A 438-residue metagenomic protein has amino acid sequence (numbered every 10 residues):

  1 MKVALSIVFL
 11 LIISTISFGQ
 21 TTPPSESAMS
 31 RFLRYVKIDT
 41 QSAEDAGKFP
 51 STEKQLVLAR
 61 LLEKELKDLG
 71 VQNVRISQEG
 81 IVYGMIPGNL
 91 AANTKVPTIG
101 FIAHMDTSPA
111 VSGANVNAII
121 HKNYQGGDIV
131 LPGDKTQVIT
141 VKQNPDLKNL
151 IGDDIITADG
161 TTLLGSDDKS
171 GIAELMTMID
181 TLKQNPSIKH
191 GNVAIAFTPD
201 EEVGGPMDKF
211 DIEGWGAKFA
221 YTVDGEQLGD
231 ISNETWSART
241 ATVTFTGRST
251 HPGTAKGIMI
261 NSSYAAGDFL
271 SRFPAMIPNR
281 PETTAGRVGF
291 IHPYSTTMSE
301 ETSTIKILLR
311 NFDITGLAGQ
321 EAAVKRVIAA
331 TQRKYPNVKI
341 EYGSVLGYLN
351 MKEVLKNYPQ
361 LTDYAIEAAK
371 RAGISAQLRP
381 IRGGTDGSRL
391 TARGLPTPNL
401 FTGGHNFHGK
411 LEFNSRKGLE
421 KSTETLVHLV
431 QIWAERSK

Functional and structural regions predicted by a protein language model:
S6-T15: Bacterial N-terminal signal peptides
S17-T21: Boundary at the C-terminal end of the N-terminal hydrophobic targeting segment
S25-E53, I156-T157, S249, Y348 (+1 more regions): N-terminal capping segment at the start of a domain
A28, I260-N279, T315-A330, Y364-K370 (+2 more regions): His/Asp/Glu-rich mid-to-C-terminal helical/loop segments that flank catalytic regions of hydrolases
A46-V96, G100-I102, D106, V116-N117: A non-catalytic alpha/beta surface segment that caps or lines the substrate-entry region of metallo-dependent hydrolase
A92-N192, K421: Active-site metal-coordination/substrate-binding segment of hydrolases, especially metallo-dependent peptidases
L147-W236, P278-Y294, I305-F312, A318 (+1 more regions): Acidic/histidine-rich catalytic neighborhood of metal-dependent amide-processing enzymes
Y264-T283, F290-Y294, K339, G347-P398: Active-site-adjacent substrate-binding region of metalloamidase/peptidase-like peptide-processing proteins
